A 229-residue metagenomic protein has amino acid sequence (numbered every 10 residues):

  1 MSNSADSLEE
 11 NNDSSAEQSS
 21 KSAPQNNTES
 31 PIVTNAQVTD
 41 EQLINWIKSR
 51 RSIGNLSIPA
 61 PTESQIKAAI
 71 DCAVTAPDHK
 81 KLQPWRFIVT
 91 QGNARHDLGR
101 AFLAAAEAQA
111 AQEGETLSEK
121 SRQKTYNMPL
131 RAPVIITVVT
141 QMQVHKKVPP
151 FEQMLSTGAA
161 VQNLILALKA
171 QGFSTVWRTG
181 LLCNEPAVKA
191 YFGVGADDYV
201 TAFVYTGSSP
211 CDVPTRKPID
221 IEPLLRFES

Functional and structural regions predicted by a protein language model:
S2-R131, E228-S229: N-terminal amphipathic, basic helical "cap/leader" segment at the start of enzyme domains
Q65, G92, P186-V188, G195: Short Asp/Glu-rich motifs
A73, I136, M142-A190: Small-aliphatic-rich amphipathic alpha-helix that forms the alpha element of a beta-alpha
E107, L130-Q143: Acidic-glycine-rich active-site phosphate/pyrophosphate-binding loop
A132, Y199-V200, D220-I221: A generic structural signal for well-ordered coil/turn residues at beta-strand boundaries that shape enzyme active-site
I135-T137, F203-Y205, R226: Conserved hydrophobic/aromatic beta-strand scaffold that supports enzyme active sites
F192-K217: A glycine-rich helix N-cap at a beta->alpha junction
T215-S229: Phosphate/diphosphate-binding glycine-rich loops and adjacent basic-rich segments that engage nucleotide
